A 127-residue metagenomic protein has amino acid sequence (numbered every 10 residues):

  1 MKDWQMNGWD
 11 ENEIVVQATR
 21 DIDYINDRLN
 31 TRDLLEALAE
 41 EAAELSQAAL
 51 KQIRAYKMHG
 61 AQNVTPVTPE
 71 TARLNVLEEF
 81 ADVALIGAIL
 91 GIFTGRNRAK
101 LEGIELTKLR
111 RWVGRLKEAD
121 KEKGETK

Functional and structural regions predicted by a protein language model:
K2-F80, A84-K127: Flexible "arm" and connector segments at domain edges
